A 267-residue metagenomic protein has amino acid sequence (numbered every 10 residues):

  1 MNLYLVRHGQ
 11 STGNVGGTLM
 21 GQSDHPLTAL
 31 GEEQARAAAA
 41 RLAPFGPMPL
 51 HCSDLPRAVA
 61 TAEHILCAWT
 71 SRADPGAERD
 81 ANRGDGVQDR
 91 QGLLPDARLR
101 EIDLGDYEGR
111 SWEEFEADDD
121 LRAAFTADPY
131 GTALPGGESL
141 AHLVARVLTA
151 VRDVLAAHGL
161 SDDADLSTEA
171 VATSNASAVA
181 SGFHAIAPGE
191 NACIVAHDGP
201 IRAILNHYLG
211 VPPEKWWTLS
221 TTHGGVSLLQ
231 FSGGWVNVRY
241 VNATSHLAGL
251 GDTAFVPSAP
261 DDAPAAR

Functional and structural regions predicted by a protein language model:
M1-Y4: Extreme N-terminal starter segment of soluble prokaryotic enzymes
G9, D198: Active-site metal-binding loops of divalent metal-dependent hydrolases
Q10-H64, A68, A133-L148: Loop-to-helix element that buttresses phosphate recognition and phosphoryl-transfer chemistry
A37-R122, A266-R267: Phosphate-coordination/substrate-recognition cap region in phosphate-metabolizing enzymes
P47-D54, G92-P95, D162-A170, F183-I186 (+1 more regions): Short glycine-rich phosphate-binding loop at a beta-alpha junction
R57, P200-I201: Alpha-helix capping/helix-boundary segments
I65-W69, H158, Y208-P212: Active-site catalytic pocket residues across diverse enzymes, especially alpha/beta-hydrolases
G105-E113, D163, T168-E190, N206-R267: Acidic, low-complexity terminal tails and accessory targeting/binding regions of phosphate-metabolizing enzymes
